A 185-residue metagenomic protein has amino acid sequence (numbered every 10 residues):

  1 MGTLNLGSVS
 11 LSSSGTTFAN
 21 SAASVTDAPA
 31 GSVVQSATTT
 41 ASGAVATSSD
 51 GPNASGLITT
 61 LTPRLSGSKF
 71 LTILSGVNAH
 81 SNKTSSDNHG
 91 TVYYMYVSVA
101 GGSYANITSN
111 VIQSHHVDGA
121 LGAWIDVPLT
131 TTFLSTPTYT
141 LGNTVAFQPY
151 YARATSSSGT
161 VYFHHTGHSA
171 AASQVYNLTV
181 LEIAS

Functional and structural regions predicted by a protein language model:
M1-V45, S185: Glycine-rich, low-complexity segments
T40, A44-G51, R64-S185: Terminal beta-strand-rich extracellular "head" domains that mediate receptor/glycan or other ligand binding
N53-S55: Secreted extracellular polysaccharide-interacting domains
L57-T59: Extended, low-complexity regulatory regions
